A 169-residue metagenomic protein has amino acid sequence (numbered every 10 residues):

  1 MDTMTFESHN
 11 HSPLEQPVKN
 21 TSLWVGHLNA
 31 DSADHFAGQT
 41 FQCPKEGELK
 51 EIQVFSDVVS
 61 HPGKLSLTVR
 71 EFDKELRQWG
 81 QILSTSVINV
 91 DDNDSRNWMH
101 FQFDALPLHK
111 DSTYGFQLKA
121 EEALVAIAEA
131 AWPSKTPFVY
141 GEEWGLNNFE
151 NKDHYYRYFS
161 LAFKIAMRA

Functional and structural regions predicted by a protein language model:
M1-R77, F103-T113, Q117-A169: Beta-sheet-rich sandwich/jelly-roll-like modules and their strand-loop junctions
G80-D92: Solvent-exposed serine/threonine-rich low-complexity stretches and specific carbohydrate-binding patches
N93-F101: Aromatic sugar-binding surface patches on proteins that engage polysaccharides or sugar-phosphate polymers
